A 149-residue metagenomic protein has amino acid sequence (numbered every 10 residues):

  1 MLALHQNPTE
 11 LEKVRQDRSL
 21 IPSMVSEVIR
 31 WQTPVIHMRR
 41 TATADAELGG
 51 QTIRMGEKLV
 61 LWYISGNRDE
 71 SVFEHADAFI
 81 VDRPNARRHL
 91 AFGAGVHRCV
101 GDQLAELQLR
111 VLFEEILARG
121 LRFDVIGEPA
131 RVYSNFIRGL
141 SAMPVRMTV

Functional and structural regions predicted by a protein language model:
M1-V149: Cytochrome P450
